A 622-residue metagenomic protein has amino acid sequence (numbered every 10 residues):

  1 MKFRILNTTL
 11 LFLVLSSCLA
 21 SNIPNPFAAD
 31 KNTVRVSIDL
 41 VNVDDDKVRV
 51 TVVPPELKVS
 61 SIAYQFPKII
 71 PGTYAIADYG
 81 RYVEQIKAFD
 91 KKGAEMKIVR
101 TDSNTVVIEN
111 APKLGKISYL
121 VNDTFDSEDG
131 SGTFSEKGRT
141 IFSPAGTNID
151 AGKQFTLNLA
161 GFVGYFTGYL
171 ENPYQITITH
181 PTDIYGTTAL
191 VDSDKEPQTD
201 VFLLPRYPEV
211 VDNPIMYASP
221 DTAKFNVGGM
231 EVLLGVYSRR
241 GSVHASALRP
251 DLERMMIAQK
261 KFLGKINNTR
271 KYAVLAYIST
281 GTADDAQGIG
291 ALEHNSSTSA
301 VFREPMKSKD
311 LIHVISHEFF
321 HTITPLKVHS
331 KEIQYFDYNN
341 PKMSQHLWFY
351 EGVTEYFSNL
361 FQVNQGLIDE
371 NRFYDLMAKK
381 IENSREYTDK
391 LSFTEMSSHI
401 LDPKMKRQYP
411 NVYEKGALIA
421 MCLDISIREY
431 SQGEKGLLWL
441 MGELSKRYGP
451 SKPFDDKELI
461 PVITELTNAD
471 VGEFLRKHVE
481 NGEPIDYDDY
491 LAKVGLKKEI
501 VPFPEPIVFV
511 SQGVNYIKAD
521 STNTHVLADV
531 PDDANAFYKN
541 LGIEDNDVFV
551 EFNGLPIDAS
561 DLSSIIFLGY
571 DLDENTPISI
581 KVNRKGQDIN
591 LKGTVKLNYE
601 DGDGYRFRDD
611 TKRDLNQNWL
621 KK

Functional and structural regions predicted by a protein language model:
M1-T33: Bacterial Sec-dependent N-terminal signal peptides
N25-I69, N158: Early extracytoplasmic/domain-onset interaction patches
T33-R35, K47-T51, S61-A63, L114-K116 (+4 more regions): Intrinsic-disorder/low-complexity, polar/charged segments enriched in Ser/Thr/Lys/Arg/Asp/Glu/Gln
V53, I76-Q85, F89-T269, Q287-I289: Non-catalytic architectural context of zinc metalloproteases
I86, Q259, F349-F361: An active-site-proximal "capping" alpha-helix that borders the catalytic cofactor pocket
D221-H346: Juxtacatalytic substrate-recognition/specificity segment
K307-I312, K342-Y350, K404-K415: Secondary-structure capping and boundary motifs in well-ordered enzyme cores
S358-N359, L367-K622: C-terminal recognition in membrane/secretory proteostasis and scaffolding
